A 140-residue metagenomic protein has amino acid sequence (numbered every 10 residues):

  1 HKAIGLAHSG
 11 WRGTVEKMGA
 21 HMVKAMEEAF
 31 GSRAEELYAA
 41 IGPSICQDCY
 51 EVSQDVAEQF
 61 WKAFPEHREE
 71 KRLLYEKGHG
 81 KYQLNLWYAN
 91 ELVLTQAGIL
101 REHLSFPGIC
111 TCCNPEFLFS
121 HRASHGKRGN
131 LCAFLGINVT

Functional and structural regions predicted by a protein language model:
H1-T140: Active-site microenvironment for binding and transforming phosphate-containing groups
